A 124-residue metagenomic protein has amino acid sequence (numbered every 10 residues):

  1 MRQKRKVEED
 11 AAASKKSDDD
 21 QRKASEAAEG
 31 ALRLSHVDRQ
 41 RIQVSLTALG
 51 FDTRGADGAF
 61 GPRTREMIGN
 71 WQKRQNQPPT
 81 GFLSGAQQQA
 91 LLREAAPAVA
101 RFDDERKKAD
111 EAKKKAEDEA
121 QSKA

Functional and structural regions predicted by a protein language model:
M1-Q3, Q87-L91, A95-A98: Repeat-associated, polar segments at repeat-unit boundaries in modular proteins
R2-G55, A98-K123: Acidic, Ser/Thr/Pro/Gly-enriched interdomain connector segments
L32-V37, T47-A90: Short acidic, glycine/serine/threonine-rich helix-capping segments at coil-helix boundaries
G61, R65, Q87-L91, F102 (+2 more regions): A sequence-level detector of short, solvent-exposed, charge-rich linear segments
K73-P78, A96-D103: Short, charged low-complexity intrinsically disordered segments located at boundaries of structured domains
